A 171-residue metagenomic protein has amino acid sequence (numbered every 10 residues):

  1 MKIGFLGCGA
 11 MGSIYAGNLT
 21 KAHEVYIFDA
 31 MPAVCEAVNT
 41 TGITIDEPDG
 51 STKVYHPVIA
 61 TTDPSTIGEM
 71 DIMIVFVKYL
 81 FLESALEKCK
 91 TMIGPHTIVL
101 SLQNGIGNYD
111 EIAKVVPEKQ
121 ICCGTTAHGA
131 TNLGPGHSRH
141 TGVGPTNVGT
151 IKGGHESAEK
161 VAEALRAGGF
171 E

Functional and structural regions predicted by a protein language model:
M1, D71, G144: Nucleotide donor/acceptor-binding cores
M1-P48: NAD(P)+-binding Rossmann beta1-loop-alpha1 motif at the extreme N-terminus of oxidoreductases
E24, T44, I59, Q120-C122 (+1 more regions): Conserved beta-strand segments of alpha/beta enzyme cores
D29, D49, T62-P64, Q103 (+3 more regions): Residues at the C-termini of beta-strands that transition into short coil/loop
V34-A37, Y109-D110, E156: Short, charged/polar "capping" segments at the starts of alpha-helices and the immediately preceding loops
K53-H56, T61-H137: Rossmann-like NAD(P)(H) cofactor-binding subdomain of soluble oxidoreductases
M92, V115-Q120, L133-E171: Internal alpha-helical scaffold of NAD(P)-dependent oxidoreductase catalytic cores
